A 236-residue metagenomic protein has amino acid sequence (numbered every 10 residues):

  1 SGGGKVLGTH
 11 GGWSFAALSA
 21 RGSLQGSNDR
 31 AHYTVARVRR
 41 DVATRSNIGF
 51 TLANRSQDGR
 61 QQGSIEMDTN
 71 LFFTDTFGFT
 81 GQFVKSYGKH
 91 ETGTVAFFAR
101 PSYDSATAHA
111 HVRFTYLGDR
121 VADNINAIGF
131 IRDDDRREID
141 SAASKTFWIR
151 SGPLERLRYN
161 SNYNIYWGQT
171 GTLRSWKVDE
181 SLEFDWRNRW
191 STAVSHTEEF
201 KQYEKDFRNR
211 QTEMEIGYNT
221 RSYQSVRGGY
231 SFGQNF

Functional and structural regions predicted by a protein language model:
S1-N54, H111-V112, N124, R137-I139 (+2 more regions): Active-site cores of enzymes that catalyze phosphoryl transfer or operate on phosphate-rich substrates
G2, T34, I65-M67, F97 (+2 more regions): Residue-level marker for the onset of beta-strands and adjacent loop->beta junctions in well-ordered domains
L24-D29, R55-R60, D68, S86-K89 (+2 more regions): Alpha-helix capping and helix-loop boundary segments enriched in small/acidic/polar residues
A31, Q62, T92-T94: Short solvent-exposed loop/turn micro-motifs enriched in small/polar/acidic residues
Y33-Y87, N160, E215-S231: Surface-exposed extracellular loop regions of Gram-negative outer-membrane beta-barrel proteins
V84-F236: Exposed, low-structure sequence patches enriched in small/polar residues
